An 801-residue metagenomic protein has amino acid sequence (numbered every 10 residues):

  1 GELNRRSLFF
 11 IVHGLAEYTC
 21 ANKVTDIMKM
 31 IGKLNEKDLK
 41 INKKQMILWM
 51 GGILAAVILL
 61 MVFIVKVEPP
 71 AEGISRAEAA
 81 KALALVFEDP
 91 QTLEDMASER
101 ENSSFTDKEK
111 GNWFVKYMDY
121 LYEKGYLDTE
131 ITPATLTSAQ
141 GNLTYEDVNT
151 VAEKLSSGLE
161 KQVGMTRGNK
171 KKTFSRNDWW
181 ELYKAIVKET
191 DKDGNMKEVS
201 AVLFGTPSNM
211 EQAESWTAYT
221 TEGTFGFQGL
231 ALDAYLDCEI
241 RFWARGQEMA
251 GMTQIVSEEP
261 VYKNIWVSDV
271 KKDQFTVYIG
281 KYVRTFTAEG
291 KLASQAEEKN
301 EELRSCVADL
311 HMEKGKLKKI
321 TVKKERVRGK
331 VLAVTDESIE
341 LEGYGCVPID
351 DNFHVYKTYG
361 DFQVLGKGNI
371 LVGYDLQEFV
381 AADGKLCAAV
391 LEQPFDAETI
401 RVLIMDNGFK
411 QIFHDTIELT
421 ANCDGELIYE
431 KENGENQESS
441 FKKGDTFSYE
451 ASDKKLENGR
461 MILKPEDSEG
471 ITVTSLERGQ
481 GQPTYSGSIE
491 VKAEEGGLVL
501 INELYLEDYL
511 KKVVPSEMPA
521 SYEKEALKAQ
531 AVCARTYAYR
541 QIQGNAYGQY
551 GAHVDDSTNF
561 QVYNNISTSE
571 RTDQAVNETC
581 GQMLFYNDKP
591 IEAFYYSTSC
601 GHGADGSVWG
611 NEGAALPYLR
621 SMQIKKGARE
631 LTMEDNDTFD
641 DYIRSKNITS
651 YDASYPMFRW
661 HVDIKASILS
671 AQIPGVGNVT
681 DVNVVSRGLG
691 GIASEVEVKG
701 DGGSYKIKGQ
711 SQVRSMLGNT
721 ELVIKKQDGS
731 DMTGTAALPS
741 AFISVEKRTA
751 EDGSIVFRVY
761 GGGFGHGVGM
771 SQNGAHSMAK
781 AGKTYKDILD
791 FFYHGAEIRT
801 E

Functional and structural regions predicted by a protein language model:
R6-L8, C20, D26-K37, K43-G73 (+4 more regions): Conserved, single-site charged/polar hotspot
G14, T19-A21: Short hydrophobic alpha-helical segments enriched in small aliphatic residues
E17, D95, S771: Alpha-helical and His/Cys-centered functional microenvironments
E68-M96, R100-Y126, I131-L159, G164-K188: Short, solvent-exposed alpha-helical surface patches in non-cytosolic proteins
